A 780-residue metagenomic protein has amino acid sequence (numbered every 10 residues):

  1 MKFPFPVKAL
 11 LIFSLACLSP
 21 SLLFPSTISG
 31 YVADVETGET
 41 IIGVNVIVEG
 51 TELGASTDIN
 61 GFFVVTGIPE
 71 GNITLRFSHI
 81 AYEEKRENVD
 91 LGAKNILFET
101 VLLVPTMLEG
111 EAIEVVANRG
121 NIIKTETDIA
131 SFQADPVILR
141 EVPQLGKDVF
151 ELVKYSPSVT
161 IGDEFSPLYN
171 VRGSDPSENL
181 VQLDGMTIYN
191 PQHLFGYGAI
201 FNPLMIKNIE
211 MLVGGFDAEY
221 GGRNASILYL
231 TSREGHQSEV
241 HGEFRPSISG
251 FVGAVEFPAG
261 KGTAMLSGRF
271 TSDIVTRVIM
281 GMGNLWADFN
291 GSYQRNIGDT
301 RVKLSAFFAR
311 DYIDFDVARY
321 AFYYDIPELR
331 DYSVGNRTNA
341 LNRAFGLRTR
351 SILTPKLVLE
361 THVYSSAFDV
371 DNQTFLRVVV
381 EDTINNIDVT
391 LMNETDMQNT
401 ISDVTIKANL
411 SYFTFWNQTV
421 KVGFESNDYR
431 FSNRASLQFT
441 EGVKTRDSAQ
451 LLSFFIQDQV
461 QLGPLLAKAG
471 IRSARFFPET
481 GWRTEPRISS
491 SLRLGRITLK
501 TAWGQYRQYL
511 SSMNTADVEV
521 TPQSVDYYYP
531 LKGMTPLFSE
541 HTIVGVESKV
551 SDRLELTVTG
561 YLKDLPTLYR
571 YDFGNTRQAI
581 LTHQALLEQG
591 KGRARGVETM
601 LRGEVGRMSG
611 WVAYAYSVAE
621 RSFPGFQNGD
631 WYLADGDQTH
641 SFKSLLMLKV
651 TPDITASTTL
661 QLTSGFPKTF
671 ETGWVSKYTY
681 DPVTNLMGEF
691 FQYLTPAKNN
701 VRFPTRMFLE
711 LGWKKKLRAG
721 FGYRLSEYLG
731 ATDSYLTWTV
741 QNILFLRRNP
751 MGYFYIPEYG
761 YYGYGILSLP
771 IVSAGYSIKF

Functional and structural regions predicted by a protein language model:
L23-A112, V116-N118: Periplasm-facing N-terminal accessory domains of Gram-negative outer-membrane beta-barrel systems
E83, D90-A93, E114-F216, I227 (+1 more regions): Periplasmic N-terminal accessory/gating domains of Gram-negative outer-membrane beta-barrel systems
G196-A199, K207-A218, S226-F257, L266-F270 (+1 more regions): Short strand-turn segments of transmembrane beta-barrel domains in outer membranes, especially the first one or two
E243, S247-F270, M280-D316, G335-S365 (+1 more regions): Transmembrane beta-barrel wall of Gram-negative outer-membrane proteins
N399, D403-K407, T445-D447, L451-F455 (+4 more regions): Outer membrane beta-barrel strand-and-loop segments of large Gram-negative receptors, especially TonB-dependent
R430-A435, F477, G495-T542, G560-Q584 (+2 more regions): Surface-exposed extracellular loop regions of Gram-negative outer-membrane beta-barrel proteins, predominantly
Q461-L466, Y561-D564, A585-T672: Gram-negative outer-membrane beta-barrel transporters
D653, Q661-T679, V683, F708 (+1 more regions): C-terminal beta-signal and adjacent terminal beta-strands/loops of Gram-negative outer-membrane beta-barrel proteins
